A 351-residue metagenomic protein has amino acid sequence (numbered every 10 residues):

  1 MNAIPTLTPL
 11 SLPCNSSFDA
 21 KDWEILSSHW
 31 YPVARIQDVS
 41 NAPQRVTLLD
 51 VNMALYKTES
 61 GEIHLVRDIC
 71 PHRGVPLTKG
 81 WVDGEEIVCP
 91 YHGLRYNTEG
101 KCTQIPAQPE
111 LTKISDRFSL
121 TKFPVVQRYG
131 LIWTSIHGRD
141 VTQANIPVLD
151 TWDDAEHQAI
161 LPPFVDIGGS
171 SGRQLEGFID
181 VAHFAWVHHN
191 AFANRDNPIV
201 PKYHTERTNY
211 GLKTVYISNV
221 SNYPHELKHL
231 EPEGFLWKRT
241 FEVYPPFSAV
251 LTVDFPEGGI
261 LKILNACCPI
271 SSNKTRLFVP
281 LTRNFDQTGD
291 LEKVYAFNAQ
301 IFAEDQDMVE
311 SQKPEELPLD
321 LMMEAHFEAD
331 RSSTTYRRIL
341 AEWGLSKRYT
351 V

Functional and structural regions predicted by a protein language model:
N2, A20-S27: Non-catalytic accessory segments flanking enzyme active sites
I4-F18, P32-A159: Rieske [2Fe-2S] iron-sulfur-binding domain
E24-L26, L48, F118, Q127 (+3 more regions): A generic structural signal for short, non-catalytic loop/turn and secondary-structure boundary residues
I25, Q37-V39, V46-L49, V243 (+1 more regions): A short catalytic or substrate-binding loop motif that flags glycine-/basic-rich loops and adjacent residues that bind
L26-I36, K101-P109, A185-H188, P246-V250: Short Pro/Gly-enriched beta-strand edge/turn motifs at strand-loop
H29-Y31, L49-V51, T121, I199-P201 (+1 more regions): Short beta-strand or tight-loop elements that sit immediately N-terminal to catalytic metal-binding acidic residues
E62, D140-V351: C-terminal catalytic domain of Rieske-type non-heme iron oxygenases
